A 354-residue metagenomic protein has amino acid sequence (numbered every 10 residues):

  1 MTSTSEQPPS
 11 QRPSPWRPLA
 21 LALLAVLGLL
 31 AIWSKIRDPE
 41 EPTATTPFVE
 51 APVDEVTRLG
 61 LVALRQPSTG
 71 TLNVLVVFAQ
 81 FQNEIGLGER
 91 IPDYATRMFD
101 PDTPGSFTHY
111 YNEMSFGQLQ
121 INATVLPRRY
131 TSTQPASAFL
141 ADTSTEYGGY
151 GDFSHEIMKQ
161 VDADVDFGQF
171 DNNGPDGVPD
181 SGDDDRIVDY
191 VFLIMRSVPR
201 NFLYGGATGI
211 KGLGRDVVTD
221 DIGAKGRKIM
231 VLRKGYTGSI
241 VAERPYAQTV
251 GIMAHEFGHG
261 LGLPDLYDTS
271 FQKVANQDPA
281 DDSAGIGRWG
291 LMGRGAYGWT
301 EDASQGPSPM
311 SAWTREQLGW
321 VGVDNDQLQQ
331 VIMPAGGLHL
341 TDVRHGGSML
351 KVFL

Functional and structural regions predicted by a protein language model:
M1-Q7: N-terminal intrinsically disordered, acidic low-complexity segments at the extreme N-terminus
P9-A22: N-terminal Sec-pathway targeting helices
L19-I32: Hydrophobic membrane-insertion alpha-helices, especially the h-region of bacterial N-terminal signal peptides
W33-D102: N-terminal module-boundary/linker segments of secreted carbohydrate-active enzymes
R65, H109-G226: Active-site-proximal segments of metallohydrolase catalytic domains
T71-L75, R186-V191, G287-R288: Loop/turn elements at helix/coil->beta-strand transitions in domains of secreted/extracellular proteins
I85-V125: Active-site-surrounding "flap" and adjacent substrate/cofactor-binding loops of secreted or lumenal enzymes, prototyped
Y190, R196-L354: Extracellular hydrolytic enzyme modules, especially secreted metalloproteases of the metzincin/thermolysin-like class
